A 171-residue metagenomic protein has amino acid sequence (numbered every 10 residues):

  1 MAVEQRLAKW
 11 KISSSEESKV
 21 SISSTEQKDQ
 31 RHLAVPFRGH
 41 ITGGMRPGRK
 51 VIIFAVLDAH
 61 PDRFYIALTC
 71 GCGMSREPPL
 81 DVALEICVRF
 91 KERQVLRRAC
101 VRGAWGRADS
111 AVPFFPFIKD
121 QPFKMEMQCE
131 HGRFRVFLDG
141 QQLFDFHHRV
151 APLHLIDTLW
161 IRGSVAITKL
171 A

Functional and structural regions predicted by a protein language model:
M1-Q30, T42-G44, H154-A171: Ligand-recognition surfaces built from glycine- and aromatic
K19-A99: Secretory/extracellular carbohydrate-interaction modules and structurally similar beta-sandwich "look-alikes"
R46, I118-D120, C129: Surface-exposed coil/turn segments at beta-strand junctions on protein surfaces, enriched
I53, M125-D145: Carbohydrate-binding surfaces in secreted/extracellular proteins
H60-D62, G73-R76, Q94, W105-G106 (+3 more regions): Eukaryotic short linear interaction motifs
L80, L84-V88, V150, D157-G163: Preference for well-ordered, secondary-structure-rich cores of eukaryotic proteins
W105-K124: Short, aromatic/His-centered strand-loop micro-motif at the edge of beta-sheets
Q141-L155: Short, solvent-exposed beta-strand-to-loop segments that form ligand-recognition rims of beta-rich domains
